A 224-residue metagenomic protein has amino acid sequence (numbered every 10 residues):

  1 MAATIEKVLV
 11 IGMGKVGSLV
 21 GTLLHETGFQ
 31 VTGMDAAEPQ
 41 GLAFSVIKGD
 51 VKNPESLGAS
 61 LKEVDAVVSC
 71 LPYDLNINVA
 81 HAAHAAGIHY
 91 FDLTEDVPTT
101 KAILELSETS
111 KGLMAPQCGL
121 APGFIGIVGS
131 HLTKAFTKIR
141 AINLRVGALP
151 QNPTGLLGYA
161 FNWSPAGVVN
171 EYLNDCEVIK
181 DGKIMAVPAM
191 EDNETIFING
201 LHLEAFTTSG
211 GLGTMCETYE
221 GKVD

Functional and structural regions predicted by a protein language model:
I5, A135-D224: C-terminal catalytic/substrate-binding lobe primarily of soluble NAD(P)-dependent oxidoreductases
V8-G12: Conserved N-terminal Rossmann-fold NAD(P)-binding element of oxidoreductases
V16: Hydrophobic/small residue at the entry helix of a nucleotide-binding pocket
F29-L42: NAD(P)-binding Rossmann-fold cofactor-contacting core
A43-N53: Rossmann-fold cofactor-recognition segment
V51-E63: Conserved Rossmann-fold cofactor-binding substructure of NAD(P)-dependent oxidoreductases
A66-A80, G87, L93-P98: N-terminal glycine-rich "phosphate-gripper" loop used for MgATP/nucleotide binding and carboxylate activation
L93-P116: Rossmann-fold NAD(P)-binding glycine/threonine-rich loop
